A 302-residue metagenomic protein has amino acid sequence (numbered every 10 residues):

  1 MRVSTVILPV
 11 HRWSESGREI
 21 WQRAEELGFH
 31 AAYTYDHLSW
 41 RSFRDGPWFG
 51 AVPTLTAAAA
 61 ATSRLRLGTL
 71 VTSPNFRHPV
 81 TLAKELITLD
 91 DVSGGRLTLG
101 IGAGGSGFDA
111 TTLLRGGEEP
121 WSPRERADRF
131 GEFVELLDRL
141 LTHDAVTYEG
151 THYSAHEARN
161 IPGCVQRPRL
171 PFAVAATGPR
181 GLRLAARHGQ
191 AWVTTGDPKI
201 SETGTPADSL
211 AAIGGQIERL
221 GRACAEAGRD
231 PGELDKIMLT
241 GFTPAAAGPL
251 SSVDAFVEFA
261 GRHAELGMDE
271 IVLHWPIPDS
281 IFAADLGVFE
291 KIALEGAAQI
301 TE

Functional and structural regions predicted by a protein language model:
M1-E302: Active-site-adjacent structural elements that line small-molecule/cofactor binding pockets in enzymes
